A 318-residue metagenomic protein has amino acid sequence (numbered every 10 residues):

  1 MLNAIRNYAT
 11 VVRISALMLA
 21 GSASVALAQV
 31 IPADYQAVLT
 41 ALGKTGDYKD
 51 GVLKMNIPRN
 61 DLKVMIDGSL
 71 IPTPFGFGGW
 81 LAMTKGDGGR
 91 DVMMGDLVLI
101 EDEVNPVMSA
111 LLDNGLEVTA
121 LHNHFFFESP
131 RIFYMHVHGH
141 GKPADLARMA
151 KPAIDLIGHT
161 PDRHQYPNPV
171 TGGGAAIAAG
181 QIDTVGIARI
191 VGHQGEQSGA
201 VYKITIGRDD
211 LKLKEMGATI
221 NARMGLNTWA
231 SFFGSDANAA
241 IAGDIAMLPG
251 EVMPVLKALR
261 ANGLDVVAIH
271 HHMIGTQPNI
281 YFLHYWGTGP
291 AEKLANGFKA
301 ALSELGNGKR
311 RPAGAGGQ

Functional and structural regions predicted by a protein language model:
M1-A16: Bacterial N-terminal signal peptides that target proteins for export
L19-S22: Repetitive helical segments and hydrophobic/amphipathic motifs
S24-A28: Sec/Tat signal peptide C-region and signal peptidase I cleavage site
Q29-R131, H138-I280, H284-Q318: Long, contiguous binding/interaction regions
